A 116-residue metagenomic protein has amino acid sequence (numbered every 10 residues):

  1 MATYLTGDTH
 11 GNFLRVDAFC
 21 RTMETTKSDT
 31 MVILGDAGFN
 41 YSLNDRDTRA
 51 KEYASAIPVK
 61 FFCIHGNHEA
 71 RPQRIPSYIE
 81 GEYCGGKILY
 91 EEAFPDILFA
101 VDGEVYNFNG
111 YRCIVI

Functional and structural regions predicted by a protein language model:
M1-Y4: Extreme N-terminal starter segment of soluble prokaryotic enzymes
T6, F13-F108: Core catalytic region of metal-dependent phosphoesterases/phosphodiesterases, especially metallo-beta-lactamase-like
Y111-I116: Active-site-proximal loop/helix segment associated with metal-binding centers of metalloenzymes
